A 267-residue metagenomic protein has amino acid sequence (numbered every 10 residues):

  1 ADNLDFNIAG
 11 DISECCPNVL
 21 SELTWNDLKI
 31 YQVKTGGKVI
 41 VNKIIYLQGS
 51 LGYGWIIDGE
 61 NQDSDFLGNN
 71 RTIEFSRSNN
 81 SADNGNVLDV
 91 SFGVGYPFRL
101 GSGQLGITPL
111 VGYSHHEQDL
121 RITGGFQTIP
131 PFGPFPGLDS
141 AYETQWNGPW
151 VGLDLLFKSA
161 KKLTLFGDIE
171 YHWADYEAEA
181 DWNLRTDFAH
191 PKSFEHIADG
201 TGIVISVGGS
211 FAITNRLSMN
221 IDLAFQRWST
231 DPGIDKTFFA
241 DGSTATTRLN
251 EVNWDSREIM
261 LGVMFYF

Functional and structural regions predicted by a protein language model:
A1, Q48-G52, T108-S114, D168-E170 (+2 more regions): Transmembrane beta-strands of outer-membrane beta-barrel proteins
N3-I30, Y53-D89, S114-N147, H172-S206 (+1 more regions): Extracellular/periplasm-exposed beta-strand and loop segments of Gram-negative cell-envelope proteins, dominated by
K34-V41, Y46-G52, L105-G106, S218 (+1 more regions): Outer-membrane beta-barrel domain signature, strongest for Gram-negative TonB-dependent receptors and also present
T35-V39, V90-Y96, V111-Y113, P149-F157 (+3 more regions): Residues on the lipid-exposed face of transmembrane beta-strands in outer-membrane beta-barrel proteins
K43-L47, S102-Q104, K161-L165, F211 (+1 more regions): Repeated loop/turn-to-beta-strand initiation elements of outer-membrane beta-barrel proteins
S50-D58, S91-P97, G106-T108: Acidic, polar low-complexity intrinsically disordered regions
V94-R121: Internal, conserved structured core segments that host functional sites
T164-A174: Alpha-helical membrane segments in multi-pass integral membrane proteins
